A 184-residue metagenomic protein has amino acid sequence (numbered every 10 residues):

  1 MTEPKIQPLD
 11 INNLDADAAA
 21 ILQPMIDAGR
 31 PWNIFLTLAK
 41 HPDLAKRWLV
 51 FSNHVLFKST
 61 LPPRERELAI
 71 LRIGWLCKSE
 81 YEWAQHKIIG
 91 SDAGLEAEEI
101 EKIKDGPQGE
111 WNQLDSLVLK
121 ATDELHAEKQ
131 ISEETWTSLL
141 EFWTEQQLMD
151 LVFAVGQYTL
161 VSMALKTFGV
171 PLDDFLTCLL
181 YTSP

Functional and structural regions predicted by a protein language model:
M1-P63: Secretory/endomembrane lumenal or extracellular ectodomains immediately following the signal peptide
F35-L38, W48-V55, L68-G74, I103-K104 (+2 more regions): Short alpha-helical scaffolding segments that buttress acidic/His motifs in well-ordered protein cores
L61, E65-L68, I73-A93, A97: Conserved alpha-helical segments that form or flank metal/cofactor-binding pockets of metalloenzymes
S91-E101, G106-P107, W111: Histidine/lysine/aspartate-rich catalytic loop segments that bind and position anionic ligands
D105, Q113-V152: Acidic/histidine-rich alpha-helical segments that form the ligand environment of transition-metal centers
E145-L172, T177: Preference for long, well-ordered alpha-helical segments
Y181-P184: Conserved small/polar residues in nucleotide/adenosyl-binding loops
